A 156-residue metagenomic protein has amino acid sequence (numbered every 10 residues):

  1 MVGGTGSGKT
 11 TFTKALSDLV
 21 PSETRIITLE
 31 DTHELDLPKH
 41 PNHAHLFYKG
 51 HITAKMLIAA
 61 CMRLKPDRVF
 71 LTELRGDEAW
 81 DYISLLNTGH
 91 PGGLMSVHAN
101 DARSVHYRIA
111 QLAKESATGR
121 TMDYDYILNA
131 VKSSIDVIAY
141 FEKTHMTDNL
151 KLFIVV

Functional and structural regions predicted by a protein language model:
V2-T5, A15-K132, E142: Switch/coupling sub-region of P-loop NTPases
K9: Conserved lysine of the Walker
V131-V156: Conserved P-loop NTPase
